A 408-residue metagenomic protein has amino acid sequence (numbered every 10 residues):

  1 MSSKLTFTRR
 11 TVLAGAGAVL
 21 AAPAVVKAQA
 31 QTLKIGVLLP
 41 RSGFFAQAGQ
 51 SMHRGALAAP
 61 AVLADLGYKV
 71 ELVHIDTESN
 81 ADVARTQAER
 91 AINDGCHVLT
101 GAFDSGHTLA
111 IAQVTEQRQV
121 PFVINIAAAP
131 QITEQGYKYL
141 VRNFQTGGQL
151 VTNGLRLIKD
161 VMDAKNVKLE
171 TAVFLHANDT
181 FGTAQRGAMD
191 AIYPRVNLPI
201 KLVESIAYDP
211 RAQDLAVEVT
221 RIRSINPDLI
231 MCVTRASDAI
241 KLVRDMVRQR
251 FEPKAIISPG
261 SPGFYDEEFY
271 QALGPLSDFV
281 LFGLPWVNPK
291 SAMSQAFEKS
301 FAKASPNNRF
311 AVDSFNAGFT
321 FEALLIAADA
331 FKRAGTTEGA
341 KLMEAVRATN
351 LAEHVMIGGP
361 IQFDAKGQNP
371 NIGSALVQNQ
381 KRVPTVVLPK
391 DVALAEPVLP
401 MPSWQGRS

Functional and structural regions predicted by a protein language model:
S2-S3, T8-L13, Q29-S408: Extracytosolic ligand-binding ectodomains
G17-A18: Bacterial N-terminal signal peptides
A21-K27: C-terminal segment of classical bacterial N-terminal signal peptides
